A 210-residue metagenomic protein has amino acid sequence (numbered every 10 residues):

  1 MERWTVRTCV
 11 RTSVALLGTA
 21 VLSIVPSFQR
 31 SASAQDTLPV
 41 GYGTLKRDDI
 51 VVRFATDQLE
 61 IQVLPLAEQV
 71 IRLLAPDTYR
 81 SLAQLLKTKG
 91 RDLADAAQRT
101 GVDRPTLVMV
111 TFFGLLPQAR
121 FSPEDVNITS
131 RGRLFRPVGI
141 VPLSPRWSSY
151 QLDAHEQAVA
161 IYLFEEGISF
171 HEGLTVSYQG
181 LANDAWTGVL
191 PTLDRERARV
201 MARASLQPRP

Functional and structural regions predicted by a protein language model:
M1-C9: N-terminal secretory signal peptides that target proteins for export/translocation
V10-T12, P26, E124: A residue-level detector for conformationally permissive "hinge/kink" positions
S13-V25: Bacterial N-terminal signal peptides
A32-P210: Conserved functional micro-motifs across diverse proteins
